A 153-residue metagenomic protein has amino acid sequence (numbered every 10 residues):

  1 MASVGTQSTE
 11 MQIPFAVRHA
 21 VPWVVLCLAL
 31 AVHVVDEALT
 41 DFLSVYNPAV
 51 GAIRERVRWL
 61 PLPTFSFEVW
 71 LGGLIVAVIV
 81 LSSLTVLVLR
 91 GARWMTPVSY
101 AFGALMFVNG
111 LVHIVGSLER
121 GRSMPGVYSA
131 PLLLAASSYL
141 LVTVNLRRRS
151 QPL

Functional and structural regions predicted by a protein language model:
A2, A135-L153: Membrane-water interface at the C-terminal end of transmembrane alpha helices
L28-A49: Transmembrane alpha-helix/helix-exit interface in multi-pass inner-membrane proteins
Y46-L62: Perimembrane loop-to-helix junctions flanking transmembrane segments
R58-V78: A loop-to-helix transmembrane entry motif
I79-T96: Juxtamembrane helix-break-helix junctions at the cytosolic face of small multi-pass alpha-helical membrane proteins
V88-L89, L111-R120: Juxtamembrane "helix-exit" motif on the non-cytosolic side of transmembrane helices
T96-I114, P131-A136: Hydrophobic alpha-helical membrane segments
S117-L132: Non-cytosolic membrane-interface motifs at loop->transmembrane helix junctions
